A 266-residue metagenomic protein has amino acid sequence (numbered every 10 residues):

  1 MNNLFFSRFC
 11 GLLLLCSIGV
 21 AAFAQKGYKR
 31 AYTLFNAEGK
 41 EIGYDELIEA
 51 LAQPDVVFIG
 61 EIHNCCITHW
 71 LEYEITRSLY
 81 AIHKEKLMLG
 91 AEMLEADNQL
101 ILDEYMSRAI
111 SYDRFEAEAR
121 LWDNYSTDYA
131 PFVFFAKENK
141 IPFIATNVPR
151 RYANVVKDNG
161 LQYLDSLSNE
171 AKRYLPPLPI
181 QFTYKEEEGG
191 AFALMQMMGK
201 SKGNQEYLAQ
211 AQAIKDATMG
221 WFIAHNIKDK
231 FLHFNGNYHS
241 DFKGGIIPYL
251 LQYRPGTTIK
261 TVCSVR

Functional and structural regions predicted by a protein language model:
M1-Y28: Bacterial Sec-dependent N-terminal signal peptides
F23-P54: N- or domain-start disorder-to-order transition segments that initiate the globular core
K29-R30, A52-I62, S111-E116: Acidic/histidine-rich, surface-exposed loop or edge segments in extracytoplasmic proteins
L47-K84: An N-terminal structural lobe/cap that precedes and organizes the functional/catalytic core across diverse proteins
L87, Q99-N226: A substrate-binding/cap region within the structured catalytic cores of diverse enzymes
L87-L94, K260-S264: Short internal beta-strands
Y207, A211, K230-F242, I259-C263: Glycine-rich anion-binding loop/nest that anchors nucleotide
T218-A224, H239-R266: C-terminal regions of proteins
